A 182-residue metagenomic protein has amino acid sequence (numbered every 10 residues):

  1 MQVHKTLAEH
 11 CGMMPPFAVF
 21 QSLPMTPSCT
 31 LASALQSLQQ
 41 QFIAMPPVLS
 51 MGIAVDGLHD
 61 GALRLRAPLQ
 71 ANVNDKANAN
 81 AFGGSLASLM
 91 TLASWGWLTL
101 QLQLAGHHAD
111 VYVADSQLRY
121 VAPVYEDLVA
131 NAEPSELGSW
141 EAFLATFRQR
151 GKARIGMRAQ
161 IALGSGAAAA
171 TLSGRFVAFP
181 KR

Functional and structural regions predicted by a protein language model:
M1-T6: Extreme N-terminal basic, low-complexity initiation segments that serve as generic localization/processing leaders
F17-S28, V124-Y125, S135-R182: HotDog/MaoC-like acyl-thioester-processing domains
S33-Q41, V48, W140-A142: Short Pro/Gly-enriched beta-strand edge/turn motifs at strand-loop
L49-I53, A114-Y120, A142-L144: Short structured motifs
S50-A81: Catalytic strand-loop segment that frames the active site of acyl-thioester-processing enzymes
N72-L98: A short mixed-secondary-structure module that forms the rim of ligand-binding clefts
W97-L137: Hydrophobic beta-strand-centered segment that forms part of the acyl-chain substrate-binding groove
